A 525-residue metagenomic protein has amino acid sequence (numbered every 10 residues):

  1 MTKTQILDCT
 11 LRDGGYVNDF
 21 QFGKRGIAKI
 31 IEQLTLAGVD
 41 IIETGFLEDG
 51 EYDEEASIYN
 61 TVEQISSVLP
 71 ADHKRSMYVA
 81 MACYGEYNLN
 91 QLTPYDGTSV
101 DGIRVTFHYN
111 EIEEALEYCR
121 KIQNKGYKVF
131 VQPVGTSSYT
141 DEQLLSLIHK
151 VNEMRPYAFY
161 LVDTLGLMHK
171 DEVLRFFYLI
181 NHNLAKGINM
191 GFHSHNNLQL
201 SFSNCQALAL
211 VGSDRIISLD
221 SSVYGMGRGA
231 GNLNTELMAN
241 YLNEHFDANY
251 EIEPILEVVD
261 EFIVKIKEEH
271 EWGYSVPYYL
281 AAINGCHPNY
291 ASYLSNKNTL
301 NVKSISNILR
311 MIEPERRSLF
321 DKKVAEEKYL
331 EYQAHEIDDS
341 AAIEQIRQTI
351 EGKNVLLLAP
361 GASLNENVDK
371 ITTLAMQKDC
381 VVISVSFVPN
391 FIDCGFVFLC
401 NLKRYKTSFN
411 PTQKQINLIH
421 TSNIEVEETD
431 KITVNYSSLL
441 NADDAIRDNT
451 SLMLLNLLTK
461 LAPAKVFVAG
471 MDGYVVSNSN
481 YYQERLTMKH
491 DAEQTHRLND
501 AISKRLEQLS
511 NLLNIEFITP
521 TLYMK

Functional and structural regions predicted by a protein language model:
M1-S340: Catalytic cores and adjacent flexible loops of soluble metabolic enzymes that perform enolate/carbanion chemistry on
I337-K525: Metal-ion/cofactor- or nucleotide/acyl-coenzyme-handling active-site neighborhoods
